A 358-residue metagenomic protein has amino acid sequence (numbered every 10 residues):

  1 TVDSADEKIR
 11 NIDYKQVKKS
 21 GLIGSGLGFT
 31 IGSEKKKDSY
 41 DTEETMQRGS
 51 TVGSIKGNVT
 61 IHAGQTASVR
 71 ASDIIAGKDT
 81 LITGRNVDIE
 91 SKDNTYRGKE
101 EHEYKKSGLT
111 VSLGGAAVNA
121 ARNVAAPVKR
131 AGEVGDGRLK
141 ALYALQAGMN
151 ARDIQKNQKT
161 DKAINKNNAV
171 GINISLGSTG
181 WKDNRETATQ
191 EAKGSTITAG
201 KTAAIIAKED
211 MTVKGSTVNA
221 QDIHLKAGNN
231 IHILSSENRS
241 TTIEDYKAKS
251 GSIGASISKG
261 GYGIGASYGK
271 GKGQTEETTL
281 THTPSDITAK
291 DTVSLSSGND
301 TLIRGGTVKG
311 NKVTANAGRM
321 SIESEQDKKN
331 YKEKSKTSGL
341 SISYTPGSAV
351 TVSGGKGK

Functional and structural regions predicted by a protein language model:
T1-K358: Binding/recognition "hotspot" determinant
